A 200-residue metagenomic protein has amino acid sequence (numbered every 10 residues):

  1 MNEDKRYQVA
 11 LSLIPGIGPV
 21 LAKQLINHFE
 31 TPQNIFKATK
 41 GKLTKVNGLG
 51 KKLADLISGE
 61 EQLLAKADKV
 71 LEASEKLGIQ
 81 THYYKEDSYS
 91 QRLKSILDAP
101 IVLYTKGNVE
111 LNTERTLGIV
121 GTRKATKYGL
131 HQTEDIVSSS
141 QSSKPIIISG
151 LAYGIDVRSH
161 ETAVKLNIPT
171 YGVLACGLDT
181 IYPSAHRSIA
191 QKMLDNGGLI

Functional and structural regions predicted by a protein language model:
M1-K5, Y83-I200: Glycine-biased, small-residue-rich flexible motifs in mid-sequence functional cores and linkers
M1-K85: Short, small/acidic-rich helices and loops at N termini and domain boundaries of DNA replication/processing enzymes
